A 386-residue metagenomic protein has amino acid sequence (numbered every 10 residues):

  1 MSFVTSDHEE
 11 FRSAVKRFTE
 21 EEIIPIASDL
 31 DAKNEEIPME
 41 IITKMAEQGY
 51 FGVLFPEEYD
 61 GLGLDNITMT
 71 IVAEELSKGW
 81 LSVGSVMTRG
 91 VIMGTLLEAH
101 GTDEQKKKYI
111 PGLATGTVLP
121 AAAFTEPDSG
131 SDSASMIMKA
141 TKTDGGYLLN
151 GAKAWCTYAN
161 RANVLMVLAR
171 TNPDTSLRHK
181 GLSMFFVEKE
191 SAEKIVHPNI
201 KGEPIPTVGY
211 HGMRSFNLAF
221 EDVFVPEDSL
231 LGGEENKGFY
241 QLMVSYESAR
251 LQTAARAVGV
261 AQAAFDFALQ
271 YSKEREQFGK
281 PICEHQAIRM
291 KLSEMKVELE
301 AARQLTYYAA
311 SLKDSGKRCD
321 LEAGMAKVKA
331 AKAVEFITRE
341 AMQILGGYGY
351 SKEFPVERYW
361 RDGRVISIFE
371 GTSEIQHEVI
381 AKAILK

Functional and structural regions predicted by a protein language model:
M1-G79, V83-G84, H100-Q105, G112-T117 (+5 more regions): Alpha-helical interface subdomain recognition
G49, A73-S77, L168-R170, V187-K194 (+1 more regions): Short Ser/Thr-interspersed hydrophobic loop/turn segments at strand-loop and sheet-helix junctions that line or gate
V86, L113, D128-S131, W155-Y158 (+2 more regions): Short Gly/Pro-enriched turn/cap motifs at secondary-structure boundaries
V91-H100: Helix-loop "lid/cap" segments that line or gate small-molecule binding pockets
G116-T125, L168: A short, Trp-centered hydrophobic/proline-enriched beta-strand micro-motif
N150-I200: A short core secondary-structure module
E193-D222: Flexible, small-/acidic-enriched active-site or ligand-binding loops
E221-Y240: Long, acidic (Asp/Glu-rich), low-complexity accessory segments flanking structured domains
